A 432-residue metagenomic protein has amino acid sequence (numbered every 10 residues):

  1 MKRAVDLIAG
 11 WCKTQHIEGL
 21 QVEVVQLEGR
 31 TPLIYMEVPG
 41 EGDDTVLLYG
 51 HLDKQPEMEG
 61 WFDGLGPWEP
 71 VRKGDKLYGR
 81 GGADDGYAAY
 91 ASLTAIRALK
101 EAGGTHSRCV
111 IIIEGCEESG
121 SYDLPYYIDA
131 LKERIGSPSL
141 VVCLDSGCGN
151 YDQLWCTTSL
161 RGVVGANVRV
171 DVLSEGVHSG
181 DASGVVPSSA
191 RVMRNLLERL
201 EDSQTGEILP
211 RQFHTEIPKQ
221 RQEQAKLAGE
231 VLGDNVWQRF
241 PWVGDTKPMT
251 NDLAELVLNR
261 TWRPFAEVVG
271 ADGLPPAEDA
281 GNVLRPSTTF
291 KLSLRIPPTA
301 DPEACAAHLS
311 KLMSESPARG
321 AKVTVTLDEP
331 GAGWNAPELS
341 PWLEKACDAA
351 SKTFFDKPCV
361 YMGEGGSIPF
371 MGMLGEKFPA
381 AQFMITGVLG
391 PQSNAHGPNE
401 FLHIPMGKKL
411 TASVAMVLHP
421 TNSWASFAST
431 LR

Functional and structural regions predicted by a protein language model:
M1-G60, S287, K291, A304-C305: N-terminal helical capping/dimerization or prosegment-like subdomains of hydrolases acting on amide or phosphate bonds
D43-I113: Active-site metal-coordination/substrate-binding segment of hydrolases, especially metallo-dependent peptidases
H106-S188: Histidine/acidic-residue-rich, glycine-tolerant segments that coordinate divalent metal ions
R134, G149, T158, G165 (+2 more regions): Acidic-enriched catalytic cores of C-N bond-cleaving enzymes acting on peptides and small amides
R169, G176-H178, M193, W262 (+4 more regions): Zn-dependent metallopeptidase/amidohydrolase metal-coordination segment
N195, G273, E278-H308: C-terminal catalytic subdomain
L209-Q224, M249-T250, L274, D328-G331 (+2 more regions): A glycine-rich phosphate-binding loop feature that marks nucleotide/adenosyl-phosphate handling sites
L294-P297, T324-S340, E364: A short beta-alpha structural unit
